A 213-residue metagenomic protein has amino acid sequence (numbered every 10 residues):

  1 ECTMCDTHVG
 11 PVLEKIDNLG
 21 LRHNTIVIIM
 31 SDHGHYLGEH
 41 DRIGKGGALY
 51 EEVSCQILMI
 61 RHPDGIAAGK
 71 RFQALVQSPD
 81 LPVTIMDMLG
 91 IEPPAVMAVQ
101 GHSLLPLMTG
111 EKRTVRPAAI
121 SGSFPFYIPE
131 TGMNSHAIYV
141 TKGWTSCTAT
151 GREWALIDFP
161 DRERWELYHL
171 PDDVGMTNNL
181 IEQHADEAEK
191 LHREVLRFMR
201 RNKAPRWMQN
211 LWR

Functional and structural regions predicted by a protein language model:
E1-C2, K45-G46, I66-V76, L89-A95 (+1 more regions): Active-site rim elements
E1-T25, M88: A long, amphipathic alpha-helix that forms part of the scaffold/cap immediately adjacent to metal-dependent active
E1-V12, L81, E187, L191-V195: Alpha-helical packing segments of well-folded alpha/beta enzyme cores
V9, V27, D32, I57-L58 (+5 more regions): Generic structural signal for small/hydrophobic residues in well-ordered secondary structure, especially within
E14-Q77: Histidine-centered active-site microenvironments of extracellular/periplasmic hydrolases and transferases
H33-E39, P79-P82, D87-E166, R201: C-terminal cap/loop subdomain of S1 sulfatases and analogous C-terminal strand-loop tails that border
L58-M59, I85, T150-A185, L191: A short aromatic-rich beta-strand->coil structural motif
L180-R213: Long, internal low-complexity/basic segments
